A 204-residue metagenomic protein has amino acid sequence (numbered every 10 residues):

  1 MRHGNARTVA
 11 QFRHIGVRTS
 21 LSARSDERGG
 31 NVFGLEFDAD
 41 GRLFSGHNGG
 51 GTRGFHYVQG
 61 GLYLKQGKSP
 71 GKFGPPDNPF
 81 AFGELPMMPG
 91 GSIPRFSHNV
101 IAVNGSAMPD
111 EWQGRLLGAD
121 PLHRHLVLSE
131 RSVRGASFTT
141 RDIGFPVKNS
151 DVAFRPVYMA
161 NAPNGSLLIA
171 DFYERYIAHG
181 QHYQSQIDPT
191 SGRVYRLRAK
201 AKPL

Functional and structural regions predicted by a protein language model:
M1-L204: Beta-propeller domains with acidic blade repeats across secreted/periplasmic ectodomains and cytosolic WD/CNH propellers
